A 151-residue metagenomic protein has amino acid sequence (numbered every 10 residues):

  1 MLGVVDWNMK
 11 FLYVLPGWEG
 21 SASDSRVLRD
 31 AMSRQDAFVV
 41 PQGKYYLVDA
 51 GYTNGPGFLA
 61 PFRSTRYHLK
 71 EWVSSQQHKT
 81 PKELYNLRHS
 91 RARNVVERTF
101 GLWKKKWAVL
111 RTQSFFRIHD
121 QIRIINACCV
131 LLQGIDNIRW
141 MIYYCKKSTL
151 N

Functional and structural regions predicted by a protein language model:
M1-N151: Short, well-ordered secondary-structure "scaffold" segments embedded in the functional core of diverse domains
